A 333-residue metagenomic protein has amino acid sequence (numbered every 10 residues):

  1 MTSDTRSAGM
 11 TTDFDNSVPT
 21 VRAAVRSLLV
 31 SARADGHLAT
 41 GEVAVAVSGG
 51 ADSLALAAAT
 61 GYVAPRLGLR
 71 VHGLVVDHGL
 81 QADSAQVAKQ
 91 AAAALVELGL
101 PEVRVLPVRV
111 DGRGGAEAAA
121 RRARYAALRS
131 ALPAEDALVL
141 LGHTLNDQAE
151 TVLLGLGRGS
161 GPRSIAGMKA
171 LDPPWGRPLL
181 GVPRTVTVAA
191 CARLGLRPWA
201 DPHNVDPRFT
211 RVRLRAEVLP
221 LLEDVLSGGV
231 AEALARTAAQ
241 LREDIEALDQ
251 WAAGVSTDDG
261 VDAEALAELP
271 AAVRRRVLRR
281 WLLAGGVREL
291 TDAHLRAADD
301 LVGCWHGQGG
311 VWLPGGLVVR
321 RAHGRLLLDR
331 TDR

Functional and structural regions predicted by a protein language model:
T2-A216: Core alpha/beta nucleotide-donor-binding catalytic domains of modification enzymes
T2-R6, N16-D52, A64, H72 (+6 more regions): AMP-forming adenylation/ATP pyrophosphatase catalytic core
L154, P220, R279-R280: Generic alpha-helical structural context detector
R158, L180, E223-D224, A267 (+1 more regions): Alpha-solenoid HEAT/Armadillo repeat architecture
N204-F209, V230-R242: Internal, active-site/partner-interface "lid" segment
E217-V230: Conserved anion/nucleotide-ligand pocket segment
